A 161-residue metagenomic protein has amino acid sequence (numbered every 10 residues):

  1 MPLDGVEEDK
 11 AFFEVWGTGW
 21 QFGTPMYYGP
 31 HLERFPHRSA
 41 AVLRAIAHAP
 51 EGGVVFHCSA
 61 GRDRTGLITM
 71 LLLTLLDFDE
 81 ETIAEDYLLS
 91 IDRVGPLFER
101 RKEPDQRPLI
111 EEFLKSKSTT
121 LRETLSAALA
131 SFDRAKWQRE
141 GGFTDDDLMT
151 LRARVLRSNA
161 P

Functional and structural regions predicted by a protein language model:
M1-V55, L67-P161: Cys-dependent protein tyrosine phosphatase-like superfamily
A60, R64-T65: Ser/Thr-glycine-rich phosphate-binding loops at phosphate-binding pockets of nucleotides, nucleotide cofactors
